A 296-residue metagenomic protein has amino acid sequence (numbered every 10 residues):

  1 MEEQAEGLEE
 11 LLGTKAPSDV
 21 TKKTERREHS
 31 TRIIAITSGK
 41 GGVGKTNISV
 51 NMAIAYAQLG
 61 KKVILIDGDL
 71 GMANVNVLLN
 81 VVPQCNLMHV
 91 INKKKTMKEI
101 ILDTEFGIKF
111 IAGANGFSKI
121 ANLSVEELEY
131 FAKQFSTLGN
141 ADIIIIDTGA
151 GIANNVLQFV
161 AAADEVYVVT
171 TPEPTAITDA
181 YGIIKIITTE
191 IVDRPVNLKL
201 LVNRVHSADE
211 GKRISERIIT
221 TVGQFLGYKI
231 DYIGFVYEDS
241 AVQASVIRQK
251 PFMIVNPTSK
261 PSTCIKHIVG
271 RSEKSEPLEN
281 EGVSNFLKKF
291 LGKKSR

Functional and structural regions predicted by a protein language model:
M1-G39: Extreme N-terminal, non-catalytic leader segments that precede Walker-type/kinase nucleotide-binding cores
I33-M97: Walker A/P-loop NTP-binding active-site region of P-loop NTPases, recognizing the glycine-rich GxxxxGKT/S
G68-D142, V192, I247: P-loop/Walker-type NTP enzyme "switch/lid" segment
K133-F135, I177-R194: Conserved C-terminal guanine-recognition region of P-loop GTPase G domains, centered on the G4
Q134-G139, A153-T175: Inter-motif core of Ras-like GTPase G domains
T171-P172, L198-K212, F235-V242, P257: G-domain G4 guanine-recognition motif of GTPases
Q224-M253, C264-H267: Beta-strand-loop-alpha "switch" segments that mediate conformational coupling across diverse proteins
K250-R296: NTP-binding/hydrolysis catalytic cores, primarily Walker-type P-loop NTPases
